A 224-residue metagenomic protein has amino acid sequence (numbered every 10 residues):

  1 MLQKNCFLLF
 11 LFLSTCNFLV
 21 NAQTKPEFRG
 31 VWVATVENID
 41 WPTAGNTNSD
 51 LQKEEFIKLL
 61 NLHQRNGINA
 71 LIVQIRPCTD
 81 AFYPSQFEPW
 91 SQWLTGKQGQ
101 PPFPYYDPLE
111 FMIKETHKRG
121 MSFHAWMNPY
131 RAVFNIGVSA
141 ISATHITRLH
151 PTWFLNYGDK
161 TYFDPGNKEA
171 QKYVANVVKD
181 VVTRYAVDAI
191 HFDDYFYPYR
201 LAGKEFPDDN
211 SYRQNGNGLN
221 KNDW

Functional and structural regions predicted by a protein language model:
M1-T24: Bacterial Sec-dependent N-terminal signal peptides
K25-G30, I68-D80, P108-F154, H191-D193: Glycine-rich, aromatic-flanked loop segments that form ligand/cofactor-binding clefts across common enzyme folds
P26, A34, N38-E54, A125 (+1 more regions): Active-site-adjacent "subsite" loops/lids of carbohydrate-active enzymes
P42-S49, L59, Q98-P102, K160-P165 (+1 more regions): Second-shell loop/turn segments in exported
N46-N66, W93-R119, Q171-Y173: Aromatic- and glycine-enriched glycan-recognition loops and surfaces that form the carbohydrate-binding subsites
L59-I68, M112-R119, H145, D159-Y195: An active-site-proximal structural segment forming one wall of the substrate-binding cleft that immediately precedes
N66-P104: Aromatic-lined carbohydrate-binding/catalytic grooves of carbohydrate-active enzymes
A81-G96, R131-Y157, D194-L219: Aromatic- and acidic-residue-enriched segments that line the glycan-binding/catalytic groove of carbohydrate-active
